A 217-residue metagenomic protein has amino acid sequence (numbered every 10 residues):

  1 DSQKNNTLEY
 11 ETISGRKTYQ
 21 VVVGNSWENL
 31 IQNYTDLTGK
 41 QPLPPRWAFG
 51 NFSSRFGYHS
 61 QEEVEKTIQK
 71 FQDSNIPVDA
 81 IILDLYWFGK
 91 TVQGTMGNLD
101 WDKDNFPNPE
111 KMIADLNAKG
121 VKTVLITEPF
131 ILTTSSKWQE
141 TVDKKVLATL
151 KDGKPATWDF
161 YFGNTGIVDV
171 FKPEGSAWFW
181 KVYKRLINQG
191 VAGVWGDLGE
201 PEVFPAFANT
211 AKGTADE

Functional and structural regions predicted by a protein language model:
D1-E217: Catalytic-domain carbohydrate-binding cleft regions of carbohydrate-active enzymes
